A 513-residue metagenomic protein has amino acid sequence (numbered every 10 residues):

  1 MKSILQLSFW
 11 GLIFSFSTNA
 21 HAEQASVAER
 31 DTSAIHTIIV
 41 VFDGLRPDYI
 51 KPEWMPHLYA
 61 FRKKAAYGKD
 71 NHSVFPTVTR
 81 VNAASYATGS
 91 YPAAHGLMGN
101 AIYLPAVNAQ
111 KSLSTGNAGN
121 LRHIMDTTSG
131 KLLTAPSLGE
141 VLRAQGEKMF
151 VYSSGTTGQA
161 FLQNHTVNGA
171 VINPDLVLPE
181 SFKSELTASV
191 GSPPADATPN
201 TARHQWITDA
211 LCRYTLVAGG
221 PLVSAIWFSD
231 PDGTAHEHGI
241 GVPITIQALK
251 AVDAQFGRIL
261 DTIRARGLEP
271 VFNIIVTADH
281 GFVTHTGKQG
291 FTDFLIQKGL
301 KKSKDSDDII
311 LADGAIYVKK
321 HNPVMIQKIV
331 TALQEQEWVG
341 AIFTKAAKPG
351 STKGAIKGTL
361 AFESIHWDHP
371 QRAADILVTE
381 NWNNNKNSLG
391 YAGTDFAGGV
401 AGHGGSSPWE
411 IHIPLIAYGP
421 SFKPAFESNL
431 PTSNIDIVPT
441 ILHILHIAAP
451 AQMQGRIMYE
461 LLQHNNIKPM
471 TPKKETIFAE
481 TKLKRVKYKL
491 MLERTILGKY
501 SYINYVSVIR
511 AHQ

Functional and structural regions predicted by a protein language model:
E23-Y67: Active-site-proximal N-terminal segment of extracellular/periplasmic enzymes that hydrolyze or transfer
S33, P76-V78, N100-A109, L113-T127 (+3 more regions): Secreted, luminal/periplasmic, and some membrane-associated catalytic domains that remodel anionic oxygen-ester
A34-R46, A60-R62, Y86, L142 (+6 more regions): Beta-strand elements within well-structured catalytic alpha/beta cores of enzymes that handle phosphate/sulfate esters
I50-L97, A101, K148-V151: Short, structured active-site-proximal loop/turn typified by the sulfatase FGly-forming signature C/S-X-P-X-R
Y59-A60, E140, D313-G350, N429-R456 (+1 more regions): Non-catalytic, well-ordered alpha-helical segments in soluble enzyme domains
F75, S129-L133, Q247-K250, K302-G314 (+4 more regions): A short beta-strand-to-alpha-helix junction
S90-Y91, L97-G239, Q334-E337, A341 (+1 more regions): His/Asp/Glu-rich, glycine-adjacent segments that coordinate divalent cations and/or stabilize oxyanion chemistry on
N465-Q513: Acidic, Ser/Thr-rich low-complexity intrinsically disordered segments
